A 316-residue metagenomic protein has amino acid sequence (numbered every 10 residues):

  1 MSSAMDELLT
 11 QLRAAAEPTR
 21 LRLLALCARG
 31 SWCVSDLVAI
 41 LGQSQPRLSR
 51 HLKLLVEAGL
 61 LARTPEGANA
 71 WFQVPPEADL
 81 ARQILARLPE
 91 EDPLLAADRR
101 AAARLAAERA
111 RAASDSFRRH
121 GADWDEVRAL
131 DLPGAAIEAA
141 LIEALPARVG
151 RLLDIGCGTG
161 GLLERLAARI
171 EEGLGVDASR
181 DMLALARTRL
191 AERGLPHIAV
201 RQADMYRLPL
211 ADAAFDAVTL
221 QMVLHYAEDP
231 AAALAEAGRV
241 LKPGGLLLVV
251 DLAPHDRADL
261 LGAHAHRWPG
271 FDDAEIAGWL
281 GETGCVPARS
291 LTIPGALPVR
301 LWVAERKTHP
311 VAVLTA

Functional and structural regions predicted by a protein language model:
S2, D79-R128: Amphipathic alpha-helical dimerization/coiled-coil segments that flank or bridge DNA-binding/regulatory modules
D6-P46, N69-E77, A140: N-terminal helix-turn-helix DNA-binding core of bacterial DNA-binding proteins
D131-G150: Conserved alpha-helix/loop element of class I SAM-dependent methyltransferases that forms part of the SAM/SAH-binding
L153, T159-R207: Class I SAM-dependent methyltransferase SAM/SAH-binding core
Y206-A217: A short acidic, Gly/Pro-enriched loop at the edge of an enzyme's catalytic core that lines a small-molecule cofactor
A217-D229: A short SAM/SAH-binding and catalytic strip from SAM-dependent methyltransferases
A231-L246: A short glycine-rich, Lys/Arg-flanked "PGG" loop and its adjoining helix->strand segment in the class I
L246-V303: C-terminal alpha-helical "lid/dimerization" subdomain adjacent to the S-adenosyl-L-methionine
